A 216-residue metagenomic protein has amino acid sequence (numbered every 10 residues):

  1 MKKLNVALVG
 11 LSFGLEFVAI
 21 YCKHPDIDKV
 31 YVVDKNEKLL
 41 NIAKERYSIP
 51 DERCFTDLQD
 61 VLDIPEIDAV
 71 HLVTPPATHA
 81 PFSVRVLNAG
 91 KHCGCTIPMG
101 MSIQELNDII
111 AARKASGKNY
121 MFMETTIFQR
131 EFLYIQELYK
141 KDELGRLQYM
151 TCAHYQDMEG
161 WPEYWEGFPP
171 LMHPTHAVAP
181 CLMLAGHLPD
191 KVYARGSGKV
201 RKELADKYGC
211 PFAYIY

Functional and structural regions predicted by a protein language model:
M1-S48: N-terminal Rossmann-like dinucleotide-binding module
F17, E52-A112: Beta-loop-alpha module in the N-terminal Rossmann-like domain of NAD(P)-dependent dehydrogenases, especially those
A19, N41, Q59, L133 (+2 more regions): Active-site phosphate/pyrophosphate- and oxyanion-stabilizing loops and adjacent acidic/basic residues in soluble
D26, E66, E143-R146: Glycine-centered tight turns that cap/initiate beta-strands
Y31, A69, Y149: Short, Asp-centered acidic motifs that coordinate Mg2+ and/or phosphate in catalytic or ligand-binding sites
T56, C95, E124, Y193-G196: Short loop/edge segments at beta-strand edges and connector loops that shape dinucleotide/nucleotide cofactor-binding
G100-E163: A contiguous active-site-proximal alpha/beta segment in oxidoreductase catalytic domains
W161-Y216: Rossmann-like dinucleotide-binding domain that binds NAD(P)(H)
